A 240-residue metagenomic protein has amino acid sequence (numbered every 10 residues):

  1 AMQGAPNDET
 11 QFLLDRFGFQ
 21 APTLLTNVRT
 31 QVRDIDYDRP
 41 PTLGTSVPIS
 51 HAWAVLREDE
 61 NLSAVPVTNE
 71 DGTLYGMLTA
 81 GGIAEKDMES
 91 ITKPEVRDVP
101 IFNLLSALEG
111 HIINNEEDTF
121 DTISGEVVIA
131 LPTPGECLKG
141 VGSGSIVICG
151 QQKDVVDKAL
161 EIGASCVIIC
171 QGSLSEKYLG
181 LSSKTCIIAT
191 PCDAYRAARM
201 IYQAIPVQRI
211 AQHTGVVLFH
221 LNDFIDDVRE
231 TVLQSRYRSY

Functional and structural regions predicted by a protein language model:
M2-Q20: N-terminal beta-loop-helix "entrance" segment that forms/cooperates in small-molecule cofactor or anionic ligand
Q3-P6, T26, E70, A80-I83 (+3 more regions): Short, ordered loop/turn segments at secondary-structure junctions
R16-T26, I162, C166-V167: Active-site cofactor/substrate anionic-group-binding motifs, chiefly glycine- and Lys/Arg-rich phosphate-binding loops
Q20-P40, P48-W53, A80-E136, K184-T185 (+2 more regions): Tandem CBS (Bateman) regulatory domains
P22, R33-D34, P40-T42, S63-P66 (+7 more regions): Structural motif
I35, L56-E60, V65-I83, V232 (+1 more regions): A glycine-centered beta-loop-beta connector
T42-N61, T68, F219-Y237: The conserved cystathionine-beta-synthase
T119-T190: Extracellular/luminal Protease-associated
